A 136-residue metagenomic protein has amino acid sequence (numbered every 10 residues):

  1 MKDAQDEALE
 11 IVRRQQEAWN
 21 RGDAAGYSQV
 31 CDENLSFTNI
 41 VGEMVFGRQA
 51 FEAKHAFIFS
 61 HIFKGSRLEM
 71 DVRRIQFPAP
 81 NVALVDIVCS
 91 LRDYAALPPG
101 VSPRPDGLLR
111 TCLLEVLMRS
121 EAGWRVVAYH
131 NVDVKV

Functional and structural regions predicted by a protein language model:
K2-V30, S36-V136: A beta-strand edge to alpha-helix "cap/lid" segment located at domain peripheries
